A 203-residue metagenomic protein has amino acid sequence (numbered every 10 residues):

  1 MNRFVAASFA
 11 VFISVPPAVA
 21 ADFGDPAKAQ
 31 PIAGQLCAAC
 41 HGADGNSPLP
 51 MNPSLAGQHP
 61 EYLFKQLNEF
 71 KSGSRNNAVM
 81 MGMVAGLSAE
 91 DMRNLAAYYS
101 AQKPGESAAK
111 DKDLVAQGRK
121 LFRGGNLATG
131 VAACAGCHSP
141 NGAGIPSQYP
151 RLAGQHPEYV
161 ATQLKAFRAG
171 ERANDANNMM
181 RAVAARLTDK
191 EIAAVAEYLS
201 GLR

Functional and structural regions predicted by a protein language model:
M1-F4: Positively charged n-region of N-terminal signal peptides that target proteins for export
A6-P16: Bacterial N-terminal signal peptides
A18-A33, N46-M51, A101-L127: Electrostatic cytochrome c docking/interface patches
P26-G73: The feature marks the first
Q30-A38, P60, F64-K65, R123-A135 (+2 more regions): Sequence context surrounding c-type heme c attachment/ligation sites in exported
C37-A43, L95, V131-N141, V195: The canonical Cys-X-X-Cys-His
P48-S54, E69-D111, P146-R151, R168-L202: Axial heme c-ligation environment in periplasmic c-type cytochrome domains
